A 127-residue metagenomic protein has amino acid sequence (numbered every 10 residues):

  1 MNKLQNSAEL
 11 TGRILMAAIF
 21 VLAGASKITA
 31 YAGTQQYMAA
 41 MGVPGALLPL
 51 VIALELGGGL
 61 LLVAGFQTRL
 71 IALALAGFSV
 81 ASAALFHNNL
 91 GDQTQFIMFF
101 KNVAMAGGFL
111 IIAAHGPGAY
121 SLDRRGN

Functional and structural regions predicted by a protein language model:
M1-T29, Q36, G45-A53, G57 (+1 more regions): Extended, low-polarity transmembrane helix blocks
